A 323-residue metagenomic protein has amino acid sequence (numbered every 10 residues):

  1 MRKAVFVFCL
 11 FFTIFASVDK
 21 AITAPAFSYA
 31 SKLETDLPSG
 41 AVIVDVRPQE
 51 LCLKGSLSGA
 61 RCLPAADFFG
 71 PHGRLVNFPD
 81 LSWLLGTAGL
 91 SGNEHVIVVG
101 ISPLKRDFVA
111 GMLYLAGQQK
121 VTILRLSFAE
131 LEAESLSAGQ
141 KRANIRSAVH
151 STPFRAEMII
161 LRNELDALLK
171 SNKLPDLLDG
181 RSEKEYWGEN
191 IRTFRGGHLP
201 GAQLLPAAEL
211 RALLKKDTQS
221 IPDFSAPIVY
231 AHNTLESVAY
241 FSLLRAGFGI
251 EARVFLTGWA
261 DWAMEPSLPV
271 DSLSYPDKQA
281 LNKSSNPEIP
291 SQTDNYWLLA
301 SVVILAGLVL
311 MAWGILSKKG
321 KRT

Functional and structural regions predicted by a protein language model:
A4-V5, F255: Small/flexible residues
V5-F6, T23: Sequence-pattern detector for short linear motifs and compositional/periodic biases rather than a specific fold
F6-A16: Bacterial N-terminal signal peptides
D19-V42, P48-E94, G100-D176, K184-T323: Rhodanese-like catalytic fold shared by cysteine-dependent sulfurtransferases and DSP/PTP-type phosphatases
